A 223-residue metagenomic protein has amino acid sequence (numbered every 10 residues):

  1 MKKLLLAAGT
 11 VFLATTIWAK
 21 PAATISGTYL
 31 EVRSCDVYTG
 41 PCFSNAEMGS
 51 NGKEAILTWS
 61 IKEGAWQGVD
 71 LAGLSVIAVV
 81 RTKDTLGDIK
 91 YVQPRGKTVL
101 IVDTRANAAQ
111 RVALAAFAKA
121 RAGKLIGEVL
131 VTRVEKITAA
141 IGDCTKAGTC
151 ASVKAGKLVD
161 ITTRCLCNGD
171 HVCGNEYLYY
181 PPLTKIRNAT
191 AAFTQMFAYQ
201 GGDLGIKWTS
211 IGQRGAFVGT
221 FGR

Functional and structural regions predicted by a protein language model:
L5, G9-W18: Hydrophobic h-region of N-terminal signal peptides that target proteins for export in Gram-negative bacteria
W18-P21, G222-R223: Intrinsically disordered, low-complexity regulatory segments in tyrosine-phosphorylation signaling proteins
P21-L100: N-terminal Sec/ER secretory leader and immediately downstream segment of secreted/extracellular precursors
D70-T184: Mature extracellular/secreted ectodomains of secretory-pathway proteins
D170-R223: Extended, charged low-complexity segments that frequently continue into or abut oligomerization scaffolds
